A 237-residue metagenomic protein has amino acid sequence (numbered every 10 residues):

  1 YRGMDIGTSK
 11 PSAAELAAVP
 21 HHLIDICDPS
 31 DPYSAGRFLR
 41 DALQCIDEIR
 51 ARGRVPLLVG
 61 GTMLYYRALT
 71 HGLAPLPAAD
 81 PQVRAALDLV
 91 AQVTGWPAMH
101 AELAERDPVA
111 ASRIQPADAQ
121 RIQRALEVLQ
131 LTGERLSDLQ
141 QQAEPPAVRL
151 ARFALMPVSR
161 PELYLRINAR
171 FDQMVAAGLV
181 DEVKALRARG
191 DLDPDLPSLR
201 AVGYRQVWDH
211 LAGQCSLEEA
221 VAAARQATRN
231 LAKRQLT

Functional and structural regions predicted by a protein language model:
Y1-T237: Phosphate/pyrophosphate-binding catalytic cores of soluble transferases and nucleic-acid-acting enzymes
